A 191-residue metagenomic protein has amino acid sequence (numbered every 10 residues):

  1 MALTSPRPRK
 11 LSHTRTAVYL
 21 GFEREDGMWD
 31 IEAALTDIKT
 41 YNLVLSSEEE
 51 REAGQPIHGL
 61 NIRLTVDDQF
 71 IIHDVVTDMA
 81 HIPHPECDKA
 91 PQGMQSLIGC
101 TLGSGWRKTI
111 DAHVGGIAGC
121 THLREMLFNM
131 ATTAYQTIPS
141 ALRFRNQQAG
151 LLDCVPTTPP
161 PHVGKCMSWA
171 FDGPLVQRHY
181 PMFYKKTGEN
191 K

Functional and structural regions predicted by a protein language model:
M1-N42: Short, Gly/Pro- and small/polar-rich lid/capping loops
S12, G21, L35-K191: Active-site- and interface-proximal helix/loop "cap" or "latch" segments in soluble metabolic and energy-transducing
